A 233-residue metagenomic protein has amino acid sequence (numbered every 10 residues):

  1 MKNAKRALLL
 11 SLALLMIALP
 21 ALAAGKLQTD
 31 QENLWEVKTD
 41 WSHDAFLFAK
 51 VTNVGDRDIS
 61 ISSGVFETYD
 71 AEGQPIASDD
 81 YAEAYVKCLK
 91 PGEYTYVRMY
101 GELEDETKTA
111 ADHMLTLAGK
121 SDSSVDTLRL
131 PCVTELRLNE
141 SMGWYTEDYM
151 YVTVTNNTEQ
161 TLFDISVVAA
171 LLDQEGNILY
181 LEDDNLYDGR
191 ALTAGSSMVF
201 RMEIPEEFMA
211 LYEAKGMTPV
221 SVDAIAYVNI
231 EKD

Functional and structural regions predicted by a protein language model:
N3-A23: Sec-dependent N-terminal signal peptides of Gram-positive bacterial secreted proteins and lipoproteins
W41-F48, S63, W144-Y151: Short, solvent-exposed loop/turn segments enriched in Ser/Thr/Gly
V51-D56, V154-T158: Asparagine-centered strand-capping/turn motif at beta-strand->loop junctions
D56-I61, P75-I76, T161-D164, I178-L179: Short acidic/proline- and small/hydrophobic-mixed sequence motifs that coincide with surface turns and coil-to-beta
I59, G64-T68, L162, V168-L171: Short, structured motif recognition centered on aromatic/hydrophobic residues
T68-S78, L171-E182: Short aromatic-acidic-glycine turn motif
I76-E106, L181-A210: Intrinsically disordered, low-complexity Pro/Gly/Ser/Thr-rich segments with frequent PxxP/GP/PP motifs and embedded
E102-T146, P205-D233: Terminal connector regions
